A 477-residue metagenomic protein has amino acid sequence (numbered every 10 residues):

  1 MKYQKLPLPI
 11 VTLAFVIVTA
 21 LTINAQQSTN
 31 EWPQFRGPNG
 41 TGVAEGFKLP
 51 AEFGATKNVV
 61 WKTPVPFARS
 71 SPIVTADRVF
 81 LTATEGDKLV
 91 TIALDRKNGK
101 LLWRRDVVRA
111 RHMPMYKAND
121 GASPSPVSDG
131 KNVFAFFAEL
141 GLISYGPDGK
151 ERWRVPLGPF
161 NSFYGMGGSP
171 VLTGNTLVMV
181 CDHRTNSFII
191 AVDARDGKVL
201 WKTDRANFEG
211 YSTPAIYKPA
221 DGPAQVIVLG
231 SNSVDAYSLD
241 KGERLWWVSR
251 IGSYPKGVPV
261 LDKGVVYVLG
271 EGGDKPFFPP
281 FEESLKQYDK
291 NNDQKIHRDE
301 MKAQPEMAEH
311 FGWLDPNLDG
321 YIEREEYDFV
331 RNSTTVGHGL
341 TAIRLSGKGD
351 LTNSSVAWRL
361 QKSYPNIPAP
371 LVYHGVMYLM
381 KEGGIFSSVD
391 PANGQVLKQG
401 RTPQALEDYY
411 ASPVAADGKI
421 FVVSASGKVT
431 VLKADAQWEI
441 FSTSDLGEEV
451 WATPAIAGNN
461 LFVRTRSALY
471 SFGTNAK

Functional and structural regions predicted by a protein language model:
M1, L21-N24: Intrinsic low-complexity/disordered segments
M1-P7: N-terminal secretory signal peptides that target proteins for export/translocation
P9-T22: Bacterial N-terminal signal peptides
I23-K477: Noncatalytic, solvent-exposed loop/strand surfaces of beta-propeller-type extracellular/periplasmic domains
